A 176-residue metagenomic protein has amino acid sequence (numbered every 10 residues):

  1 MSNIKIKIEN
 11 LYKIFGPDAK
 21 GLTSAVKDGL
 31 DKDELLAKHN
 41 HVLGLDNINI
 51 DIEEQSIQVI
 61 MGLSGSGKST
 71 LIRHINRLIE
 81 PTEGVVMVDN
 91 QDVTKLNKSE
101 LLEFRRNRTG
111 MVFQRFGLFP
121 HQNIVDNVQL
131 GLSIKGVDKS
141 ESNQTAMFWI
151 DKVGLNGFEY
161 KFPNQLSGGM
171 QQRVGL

Functional and structural regions predicted by a protein language model:
I6, L43-L45, F104: Conserved structural motif at the start of ABC-family nucleotide-binding domains
A25-E34, D89-D92, Q129, S133-G136 (+1 more regions): Conserved ABC ATPase "signature" region
L35-N40, T94-G110, I134, K139: ABC ATPase NBD coupling module
N76: Helix-to-loop junction immediately C-terminal to a conserved catalytic motif
T82-V85, E141: Conserved coupling/switch loops of ABC nucleotide-binding domains, chiefly the family-specific signature
N97, R105, V125, D151 (+1 more regions): Signature (C-motif/LSGGQ) region and adjacent switch/coupling loops of ABC-type ATPase nucleotide-binding domains
H121-Q129: Short coil-to-helix segment of the ABC ATPase nucleotide-binding domain corresponding to the Q-loop/switch region
F162-L166, M170: Conserved ABC ATPase signature
